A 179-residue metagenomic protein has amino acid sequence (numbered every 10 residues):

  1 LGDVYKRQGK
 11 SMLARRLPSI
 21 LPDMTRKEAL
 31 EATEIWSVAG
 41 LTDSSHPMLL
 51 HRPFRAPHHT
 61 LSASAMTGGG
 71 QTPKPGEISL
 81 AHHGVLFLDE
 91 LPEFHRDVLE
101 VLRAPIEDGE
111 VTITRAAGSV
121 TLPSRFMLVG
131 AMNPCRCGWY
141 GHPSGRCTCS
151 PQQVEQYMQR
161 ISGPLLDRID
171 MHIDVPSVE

Functional and structural regions predicted by a protein language model:
L1-Y5: Short, small-residue-biased leader/transition segments that mark boundaries at the very start of proteins
K10: Conserved lysine of the Walker
L13: Hydrophobic positions on the alpha1 helix immediately C-terminal to the Walker A/P-loop
S19-L30, W36-L41, D108-E110: Post-Walker A helix-loop "phosphate-sensing" segment adjacent to the P-loop in P-loop NTPases
M48, P53, S64-L86: Conserved alpha-helical scaffold flanking the Walker A/P-loop in AAA+ ATPase domains
F54-R55, K74, I78-H83, I113-N133 (+2 more regions): AAA+/SF3 P-loop NTPase mechanochemical coupling elements
H58, K74-E107, W139-H142, S162-R168 (+1 more regions): Conserved AAA+/SF3 P-loop NTPase catalytic/coupling segment centered on the Walker-B
E100-V120: Conserved catalytic/switch belt of AAA+ P-loop NTPases
